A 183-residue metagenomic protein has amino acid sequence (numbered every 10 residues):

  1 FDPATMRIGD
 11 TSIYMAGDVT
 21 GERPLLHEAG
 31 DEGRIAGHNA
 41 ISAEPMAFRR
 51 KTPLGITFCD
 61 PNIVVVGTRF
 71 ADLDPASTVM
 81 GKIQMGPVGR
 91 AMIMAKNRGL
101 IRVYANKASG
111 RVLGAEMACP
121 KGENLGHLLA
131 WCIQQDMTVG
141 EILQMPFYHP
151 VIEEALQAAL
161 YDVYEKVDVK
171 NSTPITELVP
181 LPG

Functional and structural regions predicted by a protein language model:
F1-E44, L143: FAD-site-proximal beta/loop scaffold in flavoenzymes
M6-I8, S12, R49, I93-K96 (+1 more regions): Solvent-exposed alpha-helices and their adjacent loops that cap or buttress functional pockets in soluble metabolic
M6-R7, E22, R49, V103 (+2 more regions): Hydrophobic alpha-helical segments and their boundary regions
G21, N39-G67, P146-Y148: Active-site-proximal substrate-binding core of FAD-dependent oxidoreductases
E28, E32, R49, K121: Short acidic-hydrophobic sequence patches enriched in Asp/Glu that either
F58-R69, D74-G183: Flexible, glycine-rich terminal cap/loop adjacent to redox cofactors in electron-transfer oxidoreductases
